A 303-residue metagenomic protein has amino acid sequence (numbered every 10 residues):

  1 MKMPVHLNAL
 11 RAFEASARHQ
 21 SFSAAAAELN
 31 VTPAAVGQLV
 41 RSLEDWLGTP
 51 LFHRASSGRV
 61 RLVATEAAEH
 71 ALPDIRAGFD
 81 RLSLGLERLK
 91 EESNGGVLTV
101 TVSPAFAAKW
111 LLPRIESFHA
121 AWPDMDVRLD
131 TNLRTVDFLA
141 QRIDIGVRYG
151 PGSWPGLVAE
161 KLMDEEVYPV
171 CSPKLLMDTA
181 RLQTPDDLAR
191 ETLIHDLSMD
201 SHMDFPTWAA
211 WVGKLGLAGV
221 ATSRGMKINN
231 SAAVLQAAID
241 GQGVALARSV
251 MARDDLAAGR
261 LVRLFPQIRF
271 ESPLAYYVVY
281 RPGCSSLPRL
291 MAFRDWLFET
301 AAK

Functional and structural regions predicted by a protein language model:
A15-N30: Short helix-boundary/capping micro-motifs
S21-F22, V40, R54, V234: Helix-turn-helix DNA-binding elements, focusing on the entry/boundary residues of the two helices that contact DNA
T32-A35, L39-S42, R114: Residues within the DNA-recognition helix of helix-turn-helix
E44-A64, L261: A short LG(V/I)-centered, amphipathic sequence patch enriched for acidic residue(s) preceding the LG motif
A55-L62, E69, F79-T101: Short helix-loop hinge/linker segments at domain boundaries
G95-V158: Central regulatory/effector-binding core of bacterial HTH transcription factors
A140, W154-E271, A302-K303: C-terminal regulatory
P266-K303: A late-sequence structural motif
